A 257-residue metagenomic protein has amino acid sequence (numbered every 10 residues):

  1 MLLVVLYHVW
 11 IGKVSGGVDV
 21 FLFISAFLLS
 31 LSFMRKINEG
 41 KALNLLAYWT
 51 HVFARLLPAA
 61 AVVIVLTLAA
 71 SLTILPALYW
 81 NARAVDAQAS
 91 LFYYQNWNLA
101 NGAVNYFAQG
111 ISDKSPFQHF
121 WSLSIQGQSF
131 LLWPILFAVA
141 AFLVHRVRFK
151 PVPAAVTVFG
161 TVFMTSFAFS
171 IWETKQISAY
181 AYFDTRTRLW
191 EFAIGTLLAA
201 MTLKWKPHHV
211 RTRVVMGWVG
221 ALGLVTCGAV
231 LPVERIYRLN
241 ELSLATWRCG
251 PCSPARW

Functional and structural regions predicted by a protein language model:
M1-W257: Membrane-interface helix/loop caps of multi-pass membrane proteins
